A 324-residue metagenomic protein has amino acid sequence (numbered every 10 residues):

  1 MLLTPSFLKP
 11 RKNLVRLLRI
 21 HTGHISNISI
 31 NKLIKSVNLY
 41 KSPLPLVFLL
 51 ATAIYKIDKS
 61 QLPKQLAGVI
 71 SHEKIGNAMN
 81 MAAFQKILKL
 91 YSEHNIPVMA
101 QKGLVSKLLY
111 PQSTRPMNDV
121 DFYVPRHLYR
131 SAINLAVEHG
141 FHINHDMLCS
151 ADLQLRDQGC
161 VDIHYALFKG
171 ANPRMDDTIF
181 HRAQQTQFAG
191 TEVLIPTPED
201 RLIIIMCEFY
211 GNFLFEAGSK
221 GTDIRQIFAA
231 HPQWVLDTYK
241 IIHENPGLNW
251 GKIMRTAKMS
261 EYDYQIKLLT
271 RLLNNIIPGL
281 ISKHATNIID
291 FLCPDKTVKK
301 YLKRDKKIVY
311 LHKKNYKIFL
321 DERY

Functional and structural regions predicted by a protein language model:
M1-N118, V124-Y324: Conserved NTP-donor binding/palm subdomain of two-metal-ion nucleotidyltransferases/polymerases, i.e., the charged
